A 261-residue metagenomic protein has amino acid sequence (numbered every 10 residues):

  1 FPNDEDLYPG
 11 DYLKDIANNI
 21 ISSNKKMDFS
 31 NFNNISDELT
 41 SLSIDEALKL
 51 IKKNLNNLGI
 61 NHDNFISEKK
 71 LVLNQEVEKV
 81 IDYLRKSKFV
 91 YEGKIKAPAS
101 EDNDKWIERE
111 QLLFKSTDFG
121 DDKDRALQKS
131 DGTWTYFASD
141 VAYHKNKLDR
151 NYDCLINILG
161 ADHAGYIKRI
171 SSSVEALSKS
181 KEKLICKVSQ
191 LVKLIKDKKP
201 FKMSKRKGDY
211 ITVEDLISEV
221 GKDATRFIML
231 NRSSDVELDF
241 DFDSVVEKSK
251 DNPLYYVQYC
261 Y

Functional and structural regions predicted by a protein language model:
F1-Y261: NTP-dependent nucleotidyl-transfer catalytic core
